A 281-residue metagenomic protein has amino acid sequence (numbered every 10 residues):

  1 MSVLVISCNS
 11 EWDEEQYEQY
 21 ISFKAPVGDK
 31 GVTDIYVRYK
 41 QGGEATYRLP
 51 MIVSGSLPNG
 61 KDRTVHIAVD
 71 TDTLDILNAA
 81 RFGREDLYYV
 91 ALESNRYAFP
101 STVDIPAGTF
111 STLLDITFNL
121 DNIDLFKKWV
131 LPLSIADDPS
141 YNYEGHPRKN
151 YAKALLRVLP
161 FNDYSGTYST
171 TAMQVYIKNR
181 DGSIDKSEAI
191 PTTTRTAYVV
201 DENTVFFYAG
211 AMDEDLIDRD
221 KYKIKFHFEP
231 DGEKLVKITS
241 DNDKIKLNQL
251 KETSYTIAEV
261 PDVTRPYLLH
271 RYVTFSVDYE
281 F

Functional and structural regions predicted by a protein language model:
M1-N9: Sec-dependent bacterial lipoprotein signal peptides
V3, I105-A107: Multi-pass membrane catalytic core of lipid/isoprenoid biosynthesis enzymes
C8-D104, L113, T117-L131, A136-F281: Intrinsically disordered, low-complexity regulatory regions in eukaryotic proteins
